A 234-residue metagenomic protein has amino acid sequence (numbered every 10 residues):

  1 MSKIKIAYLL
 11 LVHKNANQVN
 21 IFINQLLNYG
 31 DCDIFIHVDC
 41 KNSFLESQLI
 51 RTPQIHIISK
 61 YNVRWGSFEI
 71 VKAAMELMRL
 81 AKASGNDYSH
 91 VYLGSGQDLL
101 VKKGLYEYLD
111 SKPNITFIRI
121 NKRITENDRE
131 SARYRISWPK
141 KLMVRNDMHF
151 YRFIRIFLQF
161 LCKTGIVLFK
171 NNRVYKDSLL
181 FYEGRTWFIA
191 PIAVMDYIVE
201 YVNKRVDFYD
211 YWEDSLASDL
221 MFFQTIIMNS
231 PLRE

Functional and structural regions predicted by a protein language model:
M1-E234: ER/Golgi luminal nucleotide-sugar-dependent glycosyltransferases, focusing on the catalytic module
